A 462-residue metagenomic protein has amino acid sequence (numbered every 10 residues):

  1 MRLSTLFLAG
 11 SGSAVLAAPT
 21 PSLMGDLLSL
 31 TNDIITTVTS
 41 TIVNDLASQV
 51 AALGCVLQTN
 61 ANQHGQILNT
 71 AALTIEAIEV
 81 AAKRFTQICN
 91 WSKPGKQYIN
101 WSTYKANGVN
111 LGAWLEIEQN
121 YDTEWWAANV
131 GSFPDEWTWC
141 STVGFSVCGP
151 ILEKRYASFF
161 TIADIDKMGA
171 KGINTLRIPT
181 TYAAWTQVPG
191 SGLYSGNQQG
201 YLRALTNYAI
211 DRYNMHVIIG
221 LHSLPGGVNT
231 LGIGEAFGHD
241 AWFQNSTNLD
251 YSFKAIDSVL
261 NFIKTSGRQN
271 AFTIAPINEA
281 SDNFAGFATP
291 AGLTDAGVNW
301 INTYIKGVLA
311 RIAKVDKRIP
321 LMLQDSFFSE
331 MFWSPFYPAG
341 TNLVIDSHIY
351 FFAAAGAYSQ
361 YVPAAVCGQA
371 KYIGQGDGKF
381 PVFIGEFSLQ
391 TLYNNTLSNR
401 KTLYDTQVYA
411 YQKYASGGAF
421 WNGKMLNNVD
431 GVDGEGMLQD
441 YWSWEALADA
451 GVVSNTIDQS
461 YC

Functional and structural regions predicted by a protein language model:
M1-S22: Fungal secretory targeting signals
T20-I173: N-terminal carbohydrate-binding accessory modules
F85, K254, N261, T265-T273 (+1 more regions): Extracellular glycoside hydrolase catalytic/binding regions
A106-L115, N174-T180, H216-I219, S223 (+5 more regions): Structural recognition of the beta-strand scaffold that forms the well-ordered cores of secreted hydrolase catalytic
N107, Q375-Y461: Substrate-binding cleft of secreted/luminal carbohydrate-active enzymes
K154-L176, G190-S223, G234-T273: An active-site-proximal structural segment forming one wall of the substrate-binding cleft that immediately precedes
A184-V188, P225-E235, N283-G286: Short acidic/His/Gly/Ser-rich catalytic and metal-binding motifs that mark active-site loops of diverse hydrolases
A209-Y213, V315, Y414: Helix C-cap/helix->beta junction micro-motif
